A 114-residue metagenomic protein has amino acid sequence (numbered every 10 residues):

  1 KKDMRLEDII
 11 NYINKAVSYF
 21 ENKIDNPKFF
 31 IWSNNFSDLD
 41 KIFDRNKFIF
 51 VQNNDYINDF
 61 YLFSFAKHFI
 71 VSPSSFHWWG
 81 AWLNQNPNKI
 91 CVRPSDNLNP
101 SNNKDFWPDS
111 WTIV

Functional and structural regions predicted by a protein language model:
K1-F50, N54-Y56: Core catalytic architecture of nucleotide-activated donor-dependent transferases building glycoconjugates
Y12, D38-K41, W78-W82, N97 (+1 more regions): Tryptophan-centered motif/residue detector
L39-N46, L83-N84, S101-D105: Short loop/helix-cap segments at secondary-structure boundaries that form the rim of catalytic
F50-Q52, R93, I113: Structural signal for conserved beta-strand scaffold positions within catalytic alpha/beta enzyme cores
Y56-N103: A donor-sugar binding/catalytic signature common to diverse glycosyltransferases and related nucleotide-sugar
N99-V114: Leloir-type glycosyltransferase catalytic cores
